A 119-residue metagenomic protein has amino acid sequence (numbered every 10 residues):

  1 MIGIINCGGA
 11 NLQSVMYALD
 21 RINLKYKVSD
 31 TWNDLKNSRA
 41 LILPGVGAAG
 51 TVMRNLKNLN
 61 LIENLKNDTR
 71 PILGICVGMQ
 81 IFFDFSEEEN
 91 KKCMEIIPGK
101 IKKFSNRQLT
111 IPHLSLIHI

Functional and structural regions predicted by a protein language model:
M1, Y26-N37: Short acidic low-complexity segments
I2-N23: N-terminal beta1-alpha1 ligand-phosphate binding loop
A18-K25, A49-R54: Short, flexible loop segments at the rims of nucleotide/cofactor-binding pockets, characterized by
A40: Short, Asp-centered acidic motifs that coordinate Mg2+ and/or phosphate in catalytic or ligand-binding sites
L43: Terminal helix-turn-helix DNA-binding modules in bacterial transcription factors
G47-S115: Cysteine-nucleophile active-site neighborhood
I117-I119: Conserved small/polar residues in nucleotide/adenosyl-binding loops
